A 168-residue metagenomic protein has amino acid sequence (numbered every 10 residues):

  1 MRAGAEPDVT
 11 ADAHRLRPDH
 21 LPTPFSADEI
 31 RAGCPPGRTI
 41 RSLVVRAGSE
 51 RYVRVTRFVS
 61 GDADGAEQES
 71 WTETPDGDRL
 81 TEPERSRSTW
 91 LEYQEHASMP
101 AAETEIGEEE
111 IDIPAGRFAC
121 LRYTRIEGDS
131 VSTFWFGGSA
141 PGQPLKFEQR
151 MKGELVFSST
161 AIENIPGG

Functional and structural regions predicted by a protein language model:
M1-G168: Acidic, serine/threonine-rich low-complexity disordered tracts
